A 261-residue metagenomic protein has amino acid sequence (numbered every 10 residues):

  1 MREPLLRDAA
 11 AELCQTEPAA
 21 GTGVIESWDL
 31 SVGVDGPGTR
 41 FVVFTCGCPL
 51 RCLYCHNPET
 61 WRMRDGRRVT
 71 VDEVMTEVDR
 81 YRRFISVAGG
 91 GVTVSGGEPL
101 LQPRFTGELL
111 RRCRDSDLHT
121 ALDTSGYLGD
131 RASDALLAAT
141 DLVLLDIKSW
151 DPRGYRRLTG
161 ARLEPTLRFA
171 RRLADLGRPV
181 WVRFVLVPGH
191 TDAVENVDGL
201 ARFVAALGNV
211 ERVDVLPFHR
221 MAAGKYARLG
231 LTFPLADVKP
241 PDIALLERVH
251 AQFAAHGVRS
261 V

Functional and structural regions predicted by a protein language model:
M1-T45, L50-D65, R80-A88: N-terminal [4Fe-4S]-dependent radical SAM core
M1-V32, P188-V261: Auxiliary Fe-S-binding modules of radical SAM enzymes
G36-P37, R64-R67, Q102-P103, A193: Alpha-helix N-cap/helix-start motif
E59-M63, R156-R162, G230-V238: Short glycine-enriched, charge-decorated loop/helix-capping segments at active-site entrances that position
G66-T76: Short cysteine/histidine-rich metal-coordination sites, predominantly Zn2+-binding motifs
R68, G160, P240-I243: Short, conserved loop/turn and helix-capping segments at secondary-structure boundaries that abut family-defining
M75, D79-R228: Conserved AdoMet/S-adenosylmethionine-binding subsite of the radical SAM
